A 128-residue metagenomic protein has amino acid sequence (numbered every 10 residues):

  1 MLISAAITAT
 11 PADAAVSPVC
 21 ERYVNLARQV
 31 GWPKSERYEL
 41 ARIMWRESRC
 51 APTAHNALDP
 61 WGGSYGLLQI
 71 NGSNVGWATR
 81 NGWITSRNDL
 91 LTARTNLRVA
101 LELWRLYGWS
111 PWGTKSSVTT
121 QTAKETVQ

Functional and structural regions predicted by a protein language model:
L2-C50: Export/targeting segments at the very N-terminus of extracytoplasmic proteins
V16-S17, S35-L40, T53, G63-Q128: Catalytic and binding regions of secreted/periplasmic enzymes and modules that target cell-wall glycans
